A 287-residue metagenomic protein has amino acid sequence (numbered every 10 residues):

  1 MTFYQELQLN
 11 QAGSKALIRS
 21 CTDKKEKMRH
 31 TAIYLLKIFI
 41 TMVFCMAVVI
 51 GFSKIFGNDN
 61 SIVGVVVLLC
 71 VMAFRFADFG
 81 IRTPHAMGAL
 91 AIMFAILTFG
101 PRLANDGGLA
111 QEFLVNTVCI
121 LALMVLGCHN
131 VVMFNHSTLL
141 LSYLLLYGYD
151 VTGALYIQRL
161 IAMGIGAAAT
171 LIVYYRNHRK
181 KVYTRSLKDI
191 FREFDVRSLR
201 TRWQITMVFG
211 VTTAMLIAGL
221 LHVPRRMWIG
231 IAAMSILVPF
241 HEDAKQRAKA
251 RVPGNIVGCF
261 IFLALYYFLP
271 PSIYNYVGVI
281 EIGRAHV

Functional and structural regions predicted by a protein language model:
T2-S137, L141-E281: Alpha-helical transmembrane segments and their membrane-interface boundaries that form or gate the permeation pathway
A285-V287: Conserved small/polar residues in nucleotide/adenosyl-binding loops
